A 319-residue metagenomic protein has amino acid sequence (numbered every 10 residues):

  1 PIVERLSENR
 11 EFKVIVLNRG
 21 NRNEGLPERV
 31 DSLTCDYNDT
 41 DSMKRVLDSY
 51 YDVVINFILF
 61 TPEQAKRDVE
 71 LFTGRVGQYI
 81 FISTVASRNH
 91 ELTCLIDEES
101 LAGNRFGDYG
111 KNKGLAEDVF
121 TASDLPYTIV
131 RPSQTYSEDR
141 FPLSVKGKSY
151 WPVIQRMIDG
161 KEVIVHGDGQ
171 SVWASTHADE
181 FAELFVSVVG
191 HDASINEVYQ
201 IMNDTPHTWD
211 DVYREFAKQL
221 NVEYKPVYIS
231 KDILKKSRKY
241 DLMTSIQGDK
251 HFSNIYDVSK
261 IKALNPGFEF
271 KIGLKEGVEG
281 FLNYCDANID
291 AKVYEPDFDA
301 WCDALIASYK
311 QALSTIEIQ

Functional and structural regions predicted by a protein language model:
P1-N56, E70: N-terminal Rossmann/SDR dinucleotide-binding element
S49-L95, E99-S100, N104-G107, K111-A122: NAD(P)-cofactor binding segment of oxidoreductase domains
E117-S144: Conserved beta-loop-beta element that borders a ligand/cofactor-binding pocket
S137, V165-S171, Y199-P206, A217 (+3 more regions): Glycine-rich Rossmann NAD(P)(H)-binding loop
V145-V153, H166-V189, N196-E197: Substrate-positioning beta->alpha
A178, K236-F268, A287-D290: Conserved C-terminal active-site "lid" loop/helix of NAD(P)H-dependent oxidoreductases that clamps the redox cofactor
F181, F185, I201, V212 (+2 more regions): Non-catalytic, hydrophobic alpha-helical segments
S187-I246, V258, K292, P296-D299 (+1 more regions): Mid/C-terminal beta-alpha module of Rossmann-like enzyme folds, strongest in SDR-family dehydrogenases/epimerases
